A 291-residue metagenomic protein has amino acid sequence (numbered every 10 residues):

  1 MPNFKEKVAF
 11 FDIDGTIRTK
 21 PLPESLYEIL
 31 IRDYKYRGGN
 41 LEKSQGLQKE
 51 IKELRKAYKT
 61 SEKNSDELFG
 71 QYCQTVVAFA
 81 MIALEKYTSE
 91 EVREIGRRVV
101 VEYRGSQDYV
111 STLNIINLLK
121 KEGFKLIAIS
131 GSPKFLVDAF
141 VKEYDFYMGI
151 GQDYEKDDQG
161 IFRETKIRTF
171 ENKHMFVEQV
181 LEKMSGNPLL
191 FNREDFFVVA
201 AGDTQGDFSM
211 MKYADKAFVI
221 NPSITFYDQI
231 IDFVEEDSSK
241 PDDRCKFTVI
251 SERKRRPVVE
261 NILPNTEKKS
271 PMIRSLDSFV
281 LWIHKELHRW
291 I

Functional and structural regions predicted by a protein language model:
P2-D158: Alpha-helical substrate-recognition element adjacent to the catalytic core
E6-F11, R93-I291: C-terminal cap/substrate-recognition subdomain and adjoining C-terminal extension of metal-dependent phosphatase-like
